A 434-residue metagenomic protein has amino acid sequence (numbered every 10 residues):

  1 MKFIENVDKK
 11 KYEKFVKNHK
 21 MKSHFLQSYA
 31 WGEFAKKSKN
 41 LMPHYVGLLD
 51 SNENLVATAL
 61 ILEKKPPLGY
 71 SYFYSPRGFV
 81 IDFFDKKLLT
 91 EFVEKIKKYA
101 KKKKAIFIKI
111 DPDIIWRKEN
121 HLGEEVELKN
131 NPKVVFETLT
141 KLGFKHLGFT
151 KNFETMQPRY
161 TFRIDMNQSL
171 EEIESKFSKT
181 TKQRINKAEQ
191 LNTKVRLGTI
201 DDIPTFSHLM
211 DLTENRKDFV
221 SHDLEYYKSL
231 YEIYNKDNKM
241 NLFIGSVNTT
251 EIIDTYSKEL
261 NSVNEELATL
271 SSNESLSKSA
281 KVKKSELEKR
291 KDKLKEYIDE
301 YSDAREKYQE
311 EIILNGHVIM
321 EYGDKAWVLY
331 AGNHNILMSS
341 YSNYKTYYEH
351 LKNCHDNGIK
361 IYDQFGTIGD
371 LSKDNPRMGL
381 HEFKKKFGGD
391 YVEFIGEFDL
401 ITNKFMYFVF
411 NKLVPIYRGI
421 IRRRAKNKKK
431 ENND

Functional and structural regions predicted by a protein language model:
I4-N52, V56-G69, L122, G143-T155 (+1 more regions): A conserved beta-strand-loop-helix scaffold within acyl/acetyltransferase catalytic domains
E5-K9, H19, F34, L122-S169 (+2 more regions): Active-site/acyl-donor-binding loops of N-acyltransferases
K39-N40, K95-K98, K109-W116, L197-D201 (+7 more regions): Low-complexity, flexible helical/coil segments
G69-E154, E265-E266, I312-N315, M320-F387: Acyl-donor binding region in acyl/amide transferases
S71-F73, R77, Y160, L191-T193: Short amphipathic alpha-helical segments
I106-I108, F206-L209, M240-F243, Y362-Q364 (+1 more regions): A general structural signal for short secondary-structure boundary/capping elements
